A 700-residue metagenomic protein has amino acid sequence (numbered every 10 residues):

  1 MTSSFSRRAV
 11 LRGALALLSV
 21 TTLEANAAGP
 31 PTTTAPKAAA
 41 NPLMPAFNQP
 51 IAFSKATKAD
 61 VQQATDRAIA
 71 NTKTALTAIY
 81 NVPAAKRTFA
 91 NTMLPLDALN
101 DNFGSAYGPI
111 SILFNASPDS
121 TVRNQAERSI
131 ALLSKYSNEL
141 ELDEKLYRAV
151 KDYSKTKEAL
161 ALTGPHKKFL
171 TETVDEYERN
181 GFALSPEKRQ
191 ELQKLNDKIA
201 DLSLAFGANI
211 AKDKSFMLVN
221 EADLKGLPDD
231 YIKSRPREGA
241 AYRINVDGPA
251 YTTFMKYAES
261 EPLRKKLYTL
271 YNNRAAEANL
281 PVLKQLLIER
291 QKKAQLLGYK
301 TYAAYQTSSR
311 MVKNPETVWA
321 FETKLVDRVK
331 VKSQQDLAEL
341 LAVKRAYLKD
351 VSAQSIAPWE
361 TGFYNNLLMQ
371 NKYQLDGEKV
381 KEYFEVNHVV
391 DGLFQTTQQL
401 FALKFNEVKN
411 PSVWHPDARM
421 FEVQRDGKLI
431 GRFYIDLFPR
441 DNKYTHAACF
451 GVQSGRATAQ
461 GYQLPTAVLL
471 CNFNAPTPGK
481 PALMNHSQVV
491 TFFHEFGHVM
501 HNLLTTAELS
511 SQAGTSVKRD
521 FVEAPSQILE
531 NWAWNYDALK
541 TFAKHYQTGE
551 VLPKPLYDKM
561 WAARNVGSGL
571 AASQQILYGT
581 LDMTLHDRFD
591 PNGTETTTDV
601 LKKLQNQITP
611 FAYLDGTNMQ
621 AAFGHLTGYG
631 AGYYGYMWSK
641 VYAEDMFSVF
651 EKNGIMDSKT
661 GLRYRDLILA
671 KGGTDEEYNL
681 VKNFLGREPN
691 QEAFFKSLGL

Functional and structural regions predicted by a protein language model:
R7-L11: N-terminal export leaders
R12-T22: Bacterial N-terminal signal peptides
A25-A27: Boundary at the C-terminal end of the N-terminal hydrophobic targeting segment
G29-P228, R243, F650: N-terminal helix-rich structural modules
A35-A56, D60, A241, N387-H388 (+8 more regions): C-terminal, non-catalytic "cap/extension" segments appended to globular domains
P45-D60, P109-S129, D152-K194, N245-L280 (+5 more regions): Short His/Asp/Glu-rich catalytic/ion-coordination signatures at enzyme active sites or charged loops
P165, F169, D201, A208 (+7 more regions): Active-site-proximal, well-structured secondary-structure segments within enzyme catalytic domains
N474-F493: Short pre-active-site segment immediately N-terminal to the catalytic Zn-binding motif
